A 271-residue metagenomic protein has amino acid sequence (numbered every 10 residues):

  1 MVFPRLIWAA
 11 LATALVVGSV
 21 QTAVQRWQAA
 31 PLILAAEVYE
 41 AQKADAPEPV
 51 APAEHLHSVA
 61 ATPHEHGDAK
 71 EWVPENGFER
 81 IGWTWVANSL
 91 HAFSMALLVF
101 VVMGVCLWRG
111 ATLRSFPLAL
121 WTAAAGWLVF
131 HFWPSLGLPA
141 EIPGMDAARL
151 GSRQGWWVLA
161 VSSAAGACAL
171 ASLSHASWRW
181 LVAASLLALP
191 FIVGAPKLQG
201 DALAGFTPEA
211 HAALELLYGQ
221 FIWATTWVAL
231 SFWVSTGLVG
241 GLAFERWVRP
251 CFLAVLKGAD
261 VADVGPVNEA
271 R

Functional and structural regions predicted by a protein language model:
R5-L34: N-terminal signal-anchor transmembrane alpha helix
T62-S94: Individual transmembrane alpha-helix segments
A87-M103, L159-A164: Hydrophobic alpha-helical transmembrane segments
C106-I142, Q199-F206, G265-R271: Hydrophobic alpha-helical transmembrane segments of integral membrane proteins
T122-A124, R179-P190: Central hydrophobic cores of alpha-helical transmembrane segments in multi-pass integral membrane proteins
A140-L181: A contiguous pocket-lining binding segment that forms or flanks enzyme active sites
L186, R246-R271: Short, highly charged, low-complexity non-transmembrane loops/tails of multi-pass membrane proteins
L203-T226: Short, membrane-exposed interhelical loops at transmembrane-helix boundaries
